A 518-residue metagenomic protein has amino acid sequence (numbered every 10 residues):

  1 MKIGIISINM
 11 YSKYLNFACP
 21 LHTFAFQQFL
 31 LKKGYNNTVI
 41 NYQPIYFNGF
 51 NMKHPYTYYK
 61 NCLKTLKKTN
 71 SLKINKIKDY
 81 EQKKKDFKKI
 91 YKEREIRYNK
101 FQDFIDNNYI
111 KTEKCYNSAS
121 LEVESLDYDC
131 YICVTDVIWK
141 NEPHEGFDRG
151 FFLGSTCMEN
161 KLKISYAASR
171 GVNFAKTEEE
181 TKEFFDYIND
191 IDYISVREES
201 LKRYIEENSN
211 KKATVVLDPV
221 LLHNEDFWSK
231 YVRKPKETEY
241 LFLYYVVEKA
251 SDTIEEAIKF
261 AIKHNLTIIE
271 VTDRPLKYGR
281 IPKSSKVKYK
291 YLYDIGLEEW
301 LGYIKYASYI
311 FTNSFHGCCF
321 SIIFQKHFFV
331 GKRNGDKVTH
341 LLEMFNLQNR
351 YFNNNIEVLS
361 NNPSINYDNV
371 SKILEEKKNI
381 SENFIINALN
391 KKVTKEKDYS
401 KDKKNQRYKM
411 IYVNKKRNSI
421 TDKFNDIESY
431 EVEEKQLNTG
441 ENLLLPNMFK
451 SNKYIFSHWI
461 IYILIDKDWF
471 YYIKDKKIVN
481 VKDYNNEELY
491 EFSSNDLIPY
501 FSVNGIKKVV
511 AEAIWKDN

Functional and structural regions predicted by a protein language model:
M1-K404: Active-site anion-handling motifs in enzyme catalytic cores
D402-N518: Secondary-structure capping and domain/repeat boundary segments
